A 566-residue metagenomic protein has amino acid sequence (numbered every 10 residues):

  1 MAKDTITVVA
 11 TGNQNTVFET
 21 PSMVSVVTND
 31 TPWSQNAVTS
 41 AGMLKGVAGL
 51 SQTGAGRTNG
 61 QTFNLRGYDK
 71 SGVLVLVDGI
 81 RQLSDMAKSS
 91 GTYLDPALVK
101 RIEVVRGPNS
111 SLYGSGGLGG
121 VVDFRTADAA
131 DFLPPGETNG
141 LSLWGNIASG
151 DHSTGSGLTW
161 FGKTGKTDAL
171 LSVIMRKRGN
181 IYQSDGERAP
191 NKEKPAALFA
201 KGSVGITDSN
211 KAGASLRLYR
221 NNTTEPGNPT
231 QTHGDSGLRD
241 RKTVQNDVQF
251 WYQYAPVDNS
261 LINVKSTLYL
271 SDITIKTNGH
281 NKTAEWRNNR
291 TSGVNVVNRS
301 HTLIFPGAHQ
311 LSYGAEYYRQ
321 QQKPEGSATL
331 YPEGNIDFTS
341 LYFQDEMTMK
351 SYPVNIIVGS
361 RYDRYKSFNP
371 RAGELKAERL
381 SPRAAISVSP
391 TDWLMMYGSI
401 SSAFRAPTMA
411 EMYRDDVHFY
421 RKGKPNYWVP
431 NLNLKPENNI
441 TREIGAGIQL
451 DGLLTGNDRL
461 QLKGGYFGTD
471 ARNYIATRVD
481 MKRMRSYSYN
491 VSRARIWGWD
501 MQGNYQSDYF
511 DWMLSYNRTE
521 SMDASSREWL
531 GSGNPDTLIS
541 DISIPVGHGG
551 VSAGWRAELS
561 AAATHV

Functional and structural regions predicted by a protein language model:
A2-P134, H152, D247, I444: Acidic, small-polar-rich N-terminal luminal/periplasmic segments of exported/outer-membrane proteins
T16, Y113, A129-N139, K166 (+8 more regions): Short loop/turn motifs that connect adjacent beta-strands in outer-membrane beta-barrel proteins
L98-K100, R106, S111-S184, N191-A196: Outer-membrane beta-barrel translocator/receptor signature
G145, T167-L171, N263-G279, Y397 (+2 more regions): Membrane-embedded beta-barrel scaffold of Gram-negative outer-membrane proteins
R178, S184-E193, G205, S209-V264 (+2 more regions): Flexible loop and strand-edge segments within Gram-negative outer membrane beta-barrel domains
P229-Q231, R364-K366, E374, V388 (+4 more regions): Surface-exposed extracellular loop regions of Gram-negative outer-membrane beta-barrel proteins, predominantly
A308-S401, A406-T408, V417-R421, S515 (+1 more regions): Signature of Gram-negative outer-membrane beta-barrel scaffolds
M349-I356, R459-A471, Y487-H565: Gram-negative outer-membrane beta-barrel transporters
